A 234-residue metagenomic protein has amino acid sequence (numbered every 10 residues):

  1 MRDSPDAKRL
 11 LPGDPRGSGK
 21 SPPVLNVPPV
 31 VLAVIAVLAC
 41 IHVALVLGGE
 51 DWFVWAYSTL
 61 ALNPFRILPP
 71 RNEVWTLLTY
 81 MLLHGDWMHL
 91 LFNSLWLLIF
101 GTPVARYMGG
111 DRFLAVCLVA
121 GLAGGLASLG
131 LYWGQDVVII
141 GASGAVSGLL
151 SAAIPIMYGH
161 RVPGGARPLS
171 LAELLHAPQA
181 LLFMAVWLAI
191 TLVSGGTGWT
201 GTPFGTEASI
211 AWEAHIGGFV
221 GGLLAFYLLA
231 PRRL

Functional and structural regions predicted by a protein language model:
R2-L234: A detector for small-residue-rich transmembrane helices and their helix-helix packing motifs
